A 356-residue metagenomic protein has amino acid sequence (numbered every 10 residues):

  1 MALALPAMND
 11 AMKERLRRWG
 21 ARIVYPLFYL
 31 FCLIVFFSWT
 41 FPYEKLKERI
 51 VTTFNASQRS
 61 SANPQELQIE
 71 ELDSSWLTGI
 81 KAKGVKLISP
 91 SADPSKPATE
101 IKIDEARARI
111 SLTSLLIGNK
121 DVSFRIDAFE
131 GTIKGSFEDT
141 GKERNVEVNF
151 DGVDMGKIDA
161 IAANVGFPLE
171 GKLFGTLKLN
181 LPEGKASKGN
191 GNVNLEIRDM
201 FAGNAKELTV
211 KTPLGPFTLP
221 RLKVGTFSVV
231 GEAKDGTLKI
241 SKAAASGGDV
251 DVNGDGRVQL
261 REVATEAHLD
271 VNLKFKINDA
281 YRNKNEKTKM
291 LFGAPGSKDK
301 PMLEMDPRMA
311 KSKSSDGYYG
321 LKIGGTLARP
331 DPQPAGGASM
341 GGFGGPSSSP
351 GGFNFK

Functional and structural regions predicted by a protein language model:
A2-L27, V224-K356: Extended terminal
A2-R59: N-terminal type II signal-anchor transmembrane helix that functions as the membrane-insertion/stop-transfer segment
R18, V24, F28-F31, K86 (+3 more regions): Mature-chain termini and adjacent capping regions
I34-G135: Terminal hydrophobic membrane-targeting helix
F54, I69-S74, L87, I103-I117 (+8 more regions): Extended lipid/amphipathic-ligand handling interfaces
G79, N192-N194: Detector for repetitive beta-architecture
G84-E100, L112-S114, I133-D139, G152-L169 (+8 more regions): Flexible, membrane-facing loop/turn or short amphipathic-helix motifs that contact lipid bilayers or gate lipid-binding
